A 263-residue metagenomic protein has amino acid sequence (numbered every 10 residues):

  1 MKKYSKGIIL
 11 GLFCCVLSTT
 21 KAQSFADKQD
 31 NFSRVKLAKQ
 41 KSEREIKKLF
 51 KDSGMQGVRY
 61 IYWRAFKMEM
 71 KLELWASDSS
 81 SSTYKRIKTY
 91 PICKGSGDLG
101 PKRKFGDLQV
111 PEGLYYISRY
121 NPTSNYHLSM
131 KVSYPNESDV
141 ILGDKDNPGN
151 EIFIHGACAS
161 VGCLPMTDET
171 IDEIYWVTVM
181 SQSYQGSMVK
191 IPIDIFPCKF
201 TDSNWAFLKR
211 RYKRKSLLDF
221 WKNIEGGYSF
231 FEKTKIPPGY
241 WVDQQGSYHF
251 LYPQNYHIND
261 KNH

Functional and structural regions predicted by a protein language model:
M1-A26: Bacterial Sec-dependent N-terminal signal peptides
K21, K41, E45, S216-N223: Exposed alpha-helical structural elements
S24-Q56: Extracellular/luminal recognition modules and glycoprotein regions
E43-Y62, L74-A76, K94-F105, V110-I117 (+1 more regions): N-terminal post-signal-peptidase region of extra-cytosolic proteins
D78-G95: Short Gly/aromatic-enriched secondary-structure transition segments
G106-N262: Exported/periplasmic cell-wall-interacting domains
